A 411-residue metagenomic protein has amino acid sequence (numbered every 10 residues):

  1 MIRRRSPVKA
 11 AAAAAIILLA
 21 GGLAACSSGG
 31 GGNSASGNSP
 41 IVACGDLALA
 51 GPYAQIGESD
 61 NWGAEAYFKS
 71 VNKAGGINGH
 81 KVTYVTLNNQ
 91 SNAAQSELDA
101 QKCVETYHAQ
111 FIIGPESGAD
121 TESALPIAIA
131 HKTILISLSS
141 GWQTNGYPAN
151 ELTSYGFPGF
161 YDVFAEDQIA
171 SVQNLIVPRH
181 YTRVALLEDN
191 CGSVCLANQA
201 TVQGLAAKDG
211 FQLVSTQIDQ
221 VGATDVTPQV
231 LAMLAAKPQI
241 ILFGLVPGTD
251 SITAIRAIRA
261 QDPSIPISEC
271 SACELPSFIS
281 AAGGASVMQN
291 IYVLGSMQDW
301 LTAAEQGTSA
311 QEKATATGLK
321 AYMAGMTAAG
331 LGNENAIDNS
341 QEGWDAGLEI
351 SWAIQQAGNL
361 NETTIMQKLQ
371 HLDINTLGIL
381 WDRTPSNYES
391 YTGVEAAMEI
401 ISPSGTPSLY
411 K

Functional and structural regions predicted by a protein language model:
G21-A25: C-terminal motif of bacterial Sec signal peptides marking the signal peptidase cleavage site
S27-V42, Q55-W62, G75-Y147, D219-T227 (+1 more regions): Beta-alpha junction/loop-to-helix N-cap segments that form part of ligand/metal-binding clefts
L49, L152-Q217: An alpha-beta-alpha
S96, F157-R183, D225-T227, E274 (+2 more regions): Hydrophobic alpha-helical segments within soluble ligand-binding/sensing domains
E105-E116, I134-L138, A185-E188, K237-P247 (+3 more regions): Periplasmic-binding protein-like
A128, N198-W300: Extracellular/periplasmic bilobed ligand-binding domains
D162, I258-E342, I401, G405-P407: Extracellular/periplasmic periplasmic-binding protein-like sensory domains
V226, A346-K411: Extracellular/periplasmic bilobal clamshell ligand-binding domains
